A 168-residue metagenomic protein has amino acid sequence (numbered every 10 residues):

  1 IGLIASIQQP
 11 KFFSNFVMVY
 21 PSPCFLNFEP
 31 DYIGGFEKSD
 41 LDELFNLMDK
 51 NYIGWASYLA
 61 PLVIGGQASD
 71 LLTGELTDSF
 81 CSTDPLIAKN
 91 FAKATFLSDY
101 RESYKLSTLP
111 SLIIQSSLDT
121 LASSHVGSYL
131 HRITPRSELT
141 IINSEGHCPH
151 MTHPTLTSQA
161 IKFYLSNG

Functional and structural regions predicted by a protein language model:
L3-K50: Flexible "cap/lid" loop of the alpha/beta hydrolase fold
N27, D31-G35, N46-K105: Conserved alpha/beta-hydrolase catalytic His-Asp/Glu region
L59, A92, L130, T157 (+2 more regions): Hydrophobic "lid"/C-terminal helical patch of Rossmann-like NAD(P)-dependent dehydrogenase/epimerase domains
S107, I113-Q115, D119: Short beta-strand/loop motif that positions the catalytic acidic residue of the alpha/beta-hydrolase fold
T120-V126: Conserved alpha/beta-hydrolase "acid-adjacent" motif
S128-S137: Active-site-adjacent alpha-helix of alpha/beta-hydrolase-fold enzymes
R136-G168: Catalytic active-site module of serine/aspartate enzymes centered on a nucleophile-bearing elbow/loop
